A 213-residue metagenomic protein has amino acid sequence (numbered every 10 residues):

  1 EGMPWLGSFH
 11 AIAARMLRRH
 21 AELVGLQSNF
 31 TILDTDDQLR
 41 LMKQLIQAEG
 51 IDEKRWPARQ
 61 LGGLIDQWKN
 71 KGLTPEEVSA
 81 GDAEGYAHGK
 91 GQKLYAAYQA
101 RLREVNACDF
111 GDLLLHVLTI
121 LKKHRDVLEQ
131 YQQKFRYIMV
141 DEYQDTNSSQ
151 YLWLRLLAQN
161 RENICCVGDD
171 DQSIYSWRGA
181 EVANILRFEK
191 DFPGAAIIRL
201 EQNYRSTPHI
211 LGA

Functional and structural regions predicted by a protein language model:
E1-L64, E77-S79: Conserved P-loop NTPase-based nucleic-acid remodeling module centered on helicase motor cores
E1-M3, R161, G194: A generic structural signal for alpha->beta connector loops
W5, T31-D37, E84-R187, R199-H209: Conserved helicase NTPase motor core
I12, A195-A196: N-terminal helical cap/lid subdomain that shapes the substrate entry/recognition surface in HAD-like hydrolases
M16-L23, W68-G72, H124, L157-I164: A short secondary-structure junction motif
L39, K43-A107, R125, V182: Basic/charged alpha-beta structural segments of nucleotide/phosphate-handling enzymes
E189-P193: Arginine/glycine-rich "motif VI" loop of SF2 helicases in the C-terminal RecA-like domain
